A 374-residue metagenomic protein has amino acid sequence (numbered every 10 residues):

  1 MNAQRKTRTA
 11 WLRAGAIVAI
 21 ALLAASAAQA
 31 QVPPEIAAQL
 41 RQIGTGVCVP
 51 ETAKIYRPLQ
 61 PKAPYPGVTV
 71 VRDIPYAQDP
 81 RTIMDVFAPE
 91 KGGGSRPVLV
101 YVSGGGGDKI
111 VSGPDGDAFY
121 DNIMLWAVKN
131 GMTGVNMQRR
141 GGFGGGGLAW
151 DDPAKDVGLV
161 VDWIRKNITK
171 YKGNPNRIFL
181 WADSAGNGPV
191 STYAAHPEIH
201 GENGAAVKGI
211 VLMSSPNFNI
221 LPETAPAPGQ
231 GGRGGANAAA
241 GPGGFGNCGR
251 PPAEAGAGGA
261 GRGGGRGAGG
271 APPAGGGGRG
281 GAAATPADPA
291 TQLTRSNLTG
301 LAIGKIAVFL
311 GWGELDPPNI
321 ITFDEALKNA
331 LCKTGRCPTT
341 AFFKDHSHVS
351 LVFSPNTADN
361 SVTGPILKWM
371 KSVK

Functional and structural regions predicted by a protein language model:
Q31-V32, F143, P226-T285: Disordered, low-complexity segments in secreted/periplasmic proteins that are enriched in proline
P34-G93: N-terminal cap/lid segment of alpha/beta-hydrolase-fold proteins
G92-R96, G105-G147: Short substrate-entry loop that stabilizes the transition state in hydrolases
V100-G104, W312: The conserved beta1-alpha1 loop
L148-T169: Alpha/beta-hydrolase active-site loop
D162-Q230, G234, N247-P251: Primarily recognizes the serine-hydrolase "nucleophile elbow" in alpha/beta-hydrolase and SGNH/GDSL folds
A205-K208, A302-V308: Short, proline-enriched alpha-helix->beta-strand connector loops that line the catalytic pocket of alpha/beta-hydrolase
F309-G311, L315-K328, C332-K374: C-terminal catalytic histidine-bearing segment of alpha/beta-hydrolase fold enzymes
